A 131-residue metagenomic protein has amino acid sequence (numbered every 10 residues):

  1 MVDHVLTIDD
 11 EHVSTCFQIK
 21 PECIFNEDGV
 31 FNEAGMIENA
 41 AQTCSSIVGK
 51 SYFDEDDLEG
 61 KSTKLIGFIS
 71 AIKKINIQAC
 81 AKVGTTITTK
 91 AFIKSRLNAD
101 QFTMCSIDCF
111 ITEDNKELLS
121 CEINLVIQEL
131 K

Functional and structural regions predicted by a protein language model:
M1-M36: Catalytic strand-loop segment that frames the active site of acyl-thioester-processing enzymes
V2-D3, I72, S106, S120: Hydrophobic residues on conserved beta-strands that form the core of alpha/beta folds
H4-T7, K74-A79, I93-S95, L125: A residue-level detector for short acidic-glycine micro-motifs
V5, N32-G60: Active-site helix/loop of acyl-thioester processing domains in fatty-acid/polyketide metabolism, spanning hotdog-fold
C23, G35, I72, A81 (+2 more regions): Solvent-exposed, flexible loop/coil residues
S46, K50, K82-K131: HotDog/MaoC-like acyl-thioester-processing domains
V48-K90: Hydrophobic beta-strand-centered segment that forms part of the acyl-chain substrate-binding groove
